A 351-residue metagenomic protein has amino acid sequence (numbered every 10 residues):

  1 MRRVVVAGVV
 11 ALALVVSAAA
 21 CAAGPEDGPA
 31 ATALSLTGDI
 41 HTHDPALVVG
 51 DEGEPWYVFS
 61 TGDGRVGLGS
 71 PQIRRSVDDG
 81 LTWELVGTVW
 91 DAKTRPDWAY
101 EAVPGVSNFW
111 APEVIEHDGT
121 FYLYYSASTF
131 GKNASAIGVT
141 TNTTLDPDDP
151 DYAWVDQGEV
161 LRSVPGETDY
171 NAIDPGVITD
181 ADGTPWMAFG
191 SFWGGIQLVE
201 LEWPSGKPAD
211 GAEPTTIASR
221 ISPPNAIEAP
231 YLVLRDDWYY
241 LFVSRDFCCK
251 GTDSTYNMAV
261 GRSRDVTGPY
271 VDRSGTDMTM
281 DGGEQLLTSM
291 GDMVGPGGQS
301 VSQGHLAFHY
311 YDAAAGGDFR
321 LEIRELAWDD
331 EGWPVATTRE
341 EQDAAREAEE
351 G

Functional and structural regions predicted by a protein language model:
M1-E26: Secretory targeting and sorting signals
A23-G351: Carbohydrate-active catalytic/glycan-binding domains of CAZyme proteins, especially the secreted or lumenal ectodomains
